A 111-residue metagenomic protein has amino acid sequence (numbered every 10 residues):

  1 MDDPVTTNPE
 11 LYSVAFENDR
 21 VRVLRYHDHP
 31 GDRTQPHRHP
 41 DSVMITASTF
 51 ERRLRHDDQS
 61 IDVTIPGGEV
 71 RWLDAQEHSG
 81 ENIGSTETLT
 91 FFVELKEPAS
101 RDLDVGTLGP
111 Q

Functional and structural regions predicted by a protein language model:
D2-P36: N-terminal first-folded block
V14, V23-R25, V43, V70-W72 (+1 more regions): Conserved hydrophobic/aromatic beta-strand scaffold that supports enzyme active sites
F16-R20, D57-A75: Short acidic-glycine-tyrosine-enriched beta hairpin
Y26, R33-R38, R55, D62-T64 (+1 more regions): Short histidine-centered beta-strand/loop micro-motifs that create catalytic or ligand/metal-coordination sites
D28, R38-R53: Short, conserved beta-strand element in jelly-roll/cupin
G31-T34, E69-E81: Histidine-centered metal-chelating micro-motifs
T49, A75-P98: Ligand-binding loop in jelly-roll beta-barrel domains
A99-Q111: Extracytoplasmic/periplasmic copper-protein system
